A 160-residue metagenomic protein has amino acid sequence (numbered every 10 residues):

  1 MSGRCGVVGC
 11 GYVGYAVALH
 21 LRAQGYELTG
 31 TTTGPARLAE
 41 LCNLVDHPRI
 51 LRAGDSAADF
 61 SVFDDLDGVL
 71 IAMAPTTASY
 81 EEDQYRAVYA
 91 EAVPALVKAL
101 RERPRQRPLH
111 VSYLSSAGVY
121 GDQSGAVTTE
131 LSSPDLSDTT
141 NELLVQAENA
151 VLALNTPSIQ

Functional and structural regions predicted by a protein language model:
C5-G9: Conserved N-terminal Rossmann-fold NAD(P)-binding element of oxidoreductases
V13: Hydrophobic/small residue at the entry helix of a nucleotide-binding pocket
L21: Aromatic pocket-lining residues of Rossmann-like dinucleotide-binding sites
T31, A72, V111-A117, I159: SDR active-site strand-loop-helix element
L38, C42, D46-A99: NAD(P)H-binding glycine-rich loop region in Rossmannoid oxidoreductase-like domains and their noncatalytic homologs
R86-A90, A126-A150: Short-chain dehydrogenase/reductase
A95-T139: Conserved Rossmann-fold NAD(P)-dependent oxidoreductase catalytic core, especially the SDR/UDP-sugar
S116, N149-Q160: Conserved beta-loop-beta element that borders a ligand/cofactor-binding pocket
